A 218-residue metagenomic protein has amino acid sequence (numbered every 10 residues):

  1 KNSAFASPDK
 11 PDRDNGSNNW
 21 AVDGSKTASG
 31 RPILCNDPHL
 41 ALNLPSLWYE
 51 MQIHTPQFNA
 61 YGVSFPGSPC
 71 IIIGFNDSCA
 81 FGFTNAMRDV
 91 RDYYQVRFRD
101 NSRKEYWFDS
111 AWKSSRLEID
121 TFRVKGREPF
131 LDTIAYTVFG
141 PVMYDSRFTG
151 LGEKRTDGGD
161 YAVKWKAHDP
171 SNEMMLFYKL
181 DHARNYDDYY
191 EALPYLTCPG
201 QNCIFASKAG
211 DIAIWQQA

Functional and structural regions predicted by a protein language model:
K1-A218: Mature extracytoplasmic enzyme cores
